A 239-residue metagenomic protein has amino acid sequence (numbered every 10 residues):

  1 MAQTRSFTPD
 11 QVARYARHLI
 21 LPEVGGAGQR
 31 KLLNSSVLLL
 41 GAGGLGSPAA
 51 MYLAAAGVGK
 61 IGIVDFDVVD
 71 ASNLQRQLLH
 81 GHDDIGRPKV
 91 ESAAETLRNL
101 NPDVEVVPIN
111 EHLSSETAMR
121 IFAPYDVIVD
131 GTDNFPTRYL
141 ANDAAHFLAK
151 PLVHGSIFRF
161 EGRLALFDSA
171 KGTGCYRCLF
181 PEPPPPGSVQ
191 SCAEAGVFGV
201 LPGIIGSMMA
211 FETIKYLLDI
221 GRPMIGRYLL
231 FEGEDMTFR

Functional and structural regions predicted by a protein language model:
M1-R239: Adenine nucleotide-associated cytosolic modules
